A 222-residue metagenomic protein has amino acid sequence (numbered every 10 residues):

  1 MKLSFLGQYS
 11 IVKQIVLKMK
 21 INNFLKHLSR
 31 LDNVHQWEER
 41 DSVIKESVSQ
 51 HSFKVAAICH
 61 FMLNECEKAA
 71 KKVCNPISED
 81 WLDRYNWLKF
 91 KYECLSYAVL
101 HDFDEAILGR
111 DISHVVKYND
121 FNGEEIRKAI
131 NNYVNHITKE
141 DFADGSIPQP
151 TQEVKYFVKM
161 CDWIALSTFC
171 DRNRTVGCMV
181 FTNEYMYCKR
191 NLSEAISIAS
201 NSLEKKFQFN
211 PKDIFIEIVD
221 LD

Functional and structural regions predicted by a protein language model:
F5-D222: Metal-dependent phosphohydrolase cores
